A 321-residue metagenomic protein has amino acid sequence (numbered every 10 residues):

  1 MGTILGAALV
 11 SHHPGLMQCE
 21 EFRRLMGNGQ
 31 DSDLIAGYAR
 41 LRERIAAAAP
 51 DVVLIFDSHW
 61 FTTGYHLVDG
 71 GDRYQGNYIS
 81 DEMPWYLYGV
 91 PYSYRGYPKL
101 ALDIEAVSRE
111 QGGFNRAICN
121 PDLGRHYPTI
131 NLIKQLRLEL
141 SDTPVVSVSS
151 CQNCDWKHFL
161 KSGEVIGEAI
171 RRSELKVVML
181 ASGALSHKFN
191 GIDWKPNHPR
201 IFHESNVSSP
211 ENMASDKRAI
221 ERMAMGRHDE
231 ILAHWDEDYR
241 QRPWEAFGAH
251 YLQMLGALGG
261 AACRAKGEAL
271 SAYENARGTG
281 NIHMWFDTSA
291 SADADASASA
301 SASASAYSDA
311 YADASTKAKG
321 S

Functional and structural regions predicted by a protein language model:
M1-P50, T62-K161, R172, I192-A294 (+3 more regions): Flexible, D/E/H-enriched segments
D51-D57, V148, L175-L185: Beta-strand elements within well-structured catalytic alpha/beta cores of enzymes that handle phosphate/sulfate esters
E164-R172, V177: Non-transmembrane, aqueous-exposed alpha-helical and coiled segments at domain scale
I170, S303-S305, Y311: Hydrophobic alpha-helical elements and their junctions with loops/disorder across both membrane and soluble proteins
A181, A296-A298, G320: Intrinsically disordered, low-complexity segments enriched in glycine/proline and serine/threonine
L185-D193: A structural signal for small-residue-enriched, beta-sheet-centric alpha/beta enzyme cores and oligomeric scaffold folds
A294-S305: Long, low-complexity Q/N-rich tracts
